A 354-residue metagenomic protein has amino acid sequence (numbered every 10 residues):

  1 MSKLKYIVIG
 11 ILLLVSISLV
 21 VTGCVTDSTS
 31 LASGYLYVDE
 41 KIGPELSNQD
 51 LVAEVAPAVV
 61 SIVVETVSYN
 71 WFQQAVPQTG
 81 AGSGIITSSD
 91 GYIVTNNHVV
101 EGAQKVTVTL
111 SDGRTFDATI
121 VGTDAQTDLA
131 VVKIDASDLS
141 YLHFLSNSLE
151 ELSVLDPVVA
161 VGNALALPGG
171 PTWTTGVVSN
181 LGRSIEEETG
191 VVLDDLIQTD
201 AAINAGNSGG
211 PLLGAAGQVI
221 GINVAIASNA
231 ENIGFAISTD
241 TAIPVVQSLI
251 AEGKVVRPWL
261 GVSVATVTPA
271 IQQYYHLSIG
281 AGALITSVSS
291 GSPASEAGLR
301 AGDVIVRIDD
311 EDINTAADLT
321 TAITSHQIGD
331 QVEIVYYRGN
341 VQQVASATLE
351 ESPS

Functional and structural regions predicted by a protein language model:
M1-G10: N-terminal Sec-pathway targeting helices
I11-L19: Bacterial N-terminal signal peptides
V21-G23: C-terminal motif of bacterial Sec signal peptides marking the signal peptidase cleavage site
V25-Y274, I279-A281, T286-S290, A316-T320 (+3 more regions): Serine-dependent protease modules
L51-V52, G302-I305, I334: Flexible, small-residue-rich helix->loop connector segments that border functional cores
I93-V94, A294-A316: Conserved PDZ fold ligand-binding element
Y336-R338: Residue-level signature of tetratricopeptide-repeat
A347: Disulfide-stabilized, aromatic/cysteine-rich ligand-recognition loop
